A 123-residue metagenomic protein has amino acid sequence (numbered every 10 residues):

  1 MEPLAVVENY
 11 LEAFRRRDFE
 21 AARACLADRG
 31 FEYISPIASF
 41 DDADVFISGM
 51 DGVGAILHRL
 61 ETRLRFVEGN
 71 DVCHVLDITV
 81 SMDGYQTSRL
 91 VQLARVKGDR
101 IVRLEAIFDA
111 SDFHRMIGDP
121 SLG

Functional and structural regions predicted by a protein language model:
M1-G123: C-terminal and inter-domain tail/linker signature
